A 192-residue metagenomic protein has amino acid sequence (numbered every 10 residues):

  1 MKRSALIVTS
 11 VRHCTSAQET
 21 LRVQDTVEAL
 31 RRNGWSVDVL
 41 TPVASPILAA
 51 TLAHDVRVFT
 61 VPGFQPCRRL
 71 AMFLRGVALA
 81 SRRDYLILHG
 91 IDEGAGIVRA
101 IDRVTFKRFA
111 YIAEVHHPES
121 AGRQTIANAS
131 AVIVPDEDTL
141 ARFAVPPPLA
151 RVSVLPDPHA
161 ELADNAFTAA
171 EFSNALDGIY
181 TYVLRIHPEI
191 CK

Functional and structural regions predicted by a protein language model:
K2, T9-A17, T26-R68, T139 (+1 more regions): N-terminal strand-loop element at the rim of the active site of nucleotide-sugar-dependent glycosyltransferases
E19, P42, H89-I91, V134-D136 (+1 more regions): Replace "coordinates the UDP/GDP/TDP-sugar" with "coordinates nucleotide-activated sugar donors
R22, T26, R69-M72, T168-L176: Hydrophobic alpha-helical packing elements
F73-R82: Short, well-structured alpha-helical segments in soluble
L88-A95, V115: Short His-centered aromatic/hydrophobic patch
R103, Y111-V115, E119-V134: A conserved, positively charged/aromatic
A129-R151: A short, active-site helix/loop in glycosyltransferases that binds the activated sugar's phosphate group
E161-C191: A charged, aromatic-enriched C-terminal amphipathic alpha-helix characteristic of glycosyltransferases across folds
